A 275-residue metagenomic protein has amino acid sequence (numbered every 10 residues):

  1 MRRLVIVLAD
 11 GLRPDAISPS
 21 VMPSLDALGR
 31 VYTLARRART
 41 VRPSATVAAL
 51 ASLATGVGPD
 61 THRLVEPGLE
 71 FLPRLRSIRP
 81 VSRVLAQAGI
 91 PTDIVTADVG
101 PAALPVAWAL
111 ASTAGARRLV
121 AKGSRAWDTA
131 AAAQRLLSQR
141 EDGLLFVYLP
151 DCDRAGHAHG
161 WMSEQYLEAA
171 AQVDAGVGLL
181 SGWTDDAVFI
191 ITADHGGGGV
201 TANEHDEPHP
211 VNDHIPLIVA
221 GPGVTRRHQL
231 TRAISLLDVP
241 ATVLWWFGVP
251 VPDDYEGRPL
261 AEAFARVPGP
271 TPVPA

Functional and structural regions predicted by a protein language model:
M1-A275: Feature captures the catalytic ectodomains and active-site-proximal regions of enzymes that hydrolyze or transfer
